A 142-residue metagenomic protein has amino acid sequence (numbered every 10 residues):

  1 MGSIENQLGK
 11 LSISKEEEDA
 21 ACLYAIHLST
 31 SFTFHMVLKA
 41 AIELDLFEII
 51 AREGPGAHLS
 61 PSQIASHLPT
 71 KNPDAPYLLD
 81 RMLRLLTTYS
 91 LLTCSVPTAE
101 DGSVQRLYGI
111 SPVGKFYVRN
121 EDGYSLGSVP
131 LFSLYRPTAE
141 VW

Functional and structural regions predicted by a protein language model:
M1-W142: N-terminal accessory segments
